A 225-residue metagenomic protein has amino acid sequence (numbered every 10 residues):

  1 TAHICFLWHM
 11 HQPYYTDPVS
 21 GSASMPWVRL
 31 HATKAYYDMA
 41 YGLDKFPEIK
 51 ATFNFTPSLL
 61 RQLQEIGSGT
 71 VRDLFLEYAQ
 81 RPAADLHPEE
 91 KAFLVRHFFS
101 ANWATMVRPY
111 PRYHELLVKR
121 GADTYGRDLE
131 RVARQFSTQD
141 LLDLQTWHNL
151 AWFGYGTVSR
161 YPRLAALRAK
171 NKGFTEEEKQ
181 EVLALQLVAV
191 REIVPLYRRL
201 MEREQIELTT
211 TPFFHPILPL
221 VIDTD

Functional and structural regions predicted by a protein language model:
T1-D225: Catalytic cores of glycan-processing enzymes that make or break glycosidic bonds
